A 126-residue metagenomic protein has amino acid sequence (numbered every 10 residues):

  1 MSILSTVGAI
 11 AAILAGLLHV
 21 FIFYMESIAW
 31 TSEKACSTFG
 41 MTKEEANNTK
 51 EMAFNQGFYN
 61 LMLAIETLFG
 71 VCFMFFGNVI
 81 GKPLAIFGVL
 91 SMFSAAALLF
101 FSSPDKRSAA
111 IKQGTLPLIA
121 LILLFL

Functional and structural regions predicted by a protein language model:
M1-I10, F69-P83, L123-L126: Helix-coil boundary and interhelical linker segments in multi-pass alpha-helical membrane proteins
V7, A11-L14, Y59-M62, L84-F87 (+2 more regions): Physicochemical signature of membrane-embedded alpha-helices that form the seven-helix bundle of GPCRs, emphasizing
V7-I28: N-terminal signal-anchor transmembrane alpha helix
S27-T49: Cytosolic, membrane-interface loops and tails of multi-pass inner-membrane proteins
E45-M62: Interfacial helix-start motif at the membrane-water boundary
G57-F69, Q113-P117: Core segments of transmembrane alpha-helices that mediate helix-helix packing or line hydrophobic substrate/ligand
F69-T115: Transmembrane helix-loop-helix
G114-L126: Small-residue-rich segments of transmembrane alpha-helices in multi-pass membrane proteins, especially helix faces
